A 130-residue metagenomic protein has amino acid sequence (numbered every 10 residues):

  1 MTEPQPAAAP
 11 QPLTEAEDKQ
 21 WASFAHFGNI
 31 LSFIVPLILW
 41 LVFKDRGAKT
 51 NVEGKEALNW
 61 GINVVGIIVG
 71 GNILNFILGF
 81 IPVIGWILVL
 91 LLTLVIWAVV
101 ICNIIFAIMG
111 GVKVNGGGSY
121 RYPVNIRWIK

Functional and structural regions predicted by a protein language model:
T2-V64, F106-K130: Membrane-interface extramembranous regions at the lipid-water interface
S23-P36, N59-A107: Hydrophobic alpha-helical transmembrane segments in multi-pass membrane proteins
